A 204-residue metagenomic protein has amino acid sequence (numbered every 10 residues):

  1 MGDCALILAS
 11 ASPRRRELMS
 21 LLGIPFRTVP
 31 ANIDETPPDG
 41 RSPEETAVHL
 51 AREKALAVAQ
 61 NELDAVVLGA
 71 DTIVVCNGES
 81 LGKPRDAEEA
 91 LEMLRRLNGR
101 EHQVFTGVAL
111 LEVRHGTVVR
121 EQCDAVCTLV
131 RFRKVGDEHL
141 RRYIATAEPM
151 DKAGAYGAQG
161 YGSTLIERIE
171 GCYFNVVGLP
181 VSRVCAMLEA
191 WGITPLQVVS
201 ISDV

Functional and structural regions predicted by a protein language model:
M1-G2, P37: Flexible, charged surface loops at secondary-structure boundaries
G2-I24: N-terminal beta1-alpha1 ligand-phosphate binding loop
G2-I7, P43-V204: Anionic-ligand binding patches
A11, A31, V113: Cofactor-binding loop segments of dinucleotide-utilizing enzymes, especially the Rossmann-like FAD- and NAD(P)+-binding
R14, D34-T36, G116: Surface-exposed, flexible loop/turn segments at secondary-structure boundaries
E17-L21, P38-D39, Q60-N61: Short loop/helix-cap segments at secondary-structure boundaries that form the rim of catalytic
G23-G40, R120-C127: Short glycine-rich, Thr/Ser-proximal phosphate-binding strand/loop in the N-terminal lobe of ATP-dependent enzymes
